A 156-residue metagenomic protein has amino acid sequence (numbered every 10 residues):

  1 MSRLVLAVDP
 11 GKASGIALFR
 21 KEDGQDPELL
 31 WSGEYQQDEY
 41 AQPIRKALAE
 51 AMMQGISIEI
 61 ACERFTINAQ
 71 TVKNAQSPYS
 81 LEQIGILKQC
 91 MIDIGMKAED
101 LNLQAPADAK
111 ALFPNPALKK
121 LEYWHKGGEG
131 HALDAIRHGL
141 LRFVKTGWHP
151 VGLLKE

Functional and structural regions predicted by a protein language model:
M1-E156: Phosphate- and other anionic-substrate recognition elements at nucleic-acid/protein interfaces
